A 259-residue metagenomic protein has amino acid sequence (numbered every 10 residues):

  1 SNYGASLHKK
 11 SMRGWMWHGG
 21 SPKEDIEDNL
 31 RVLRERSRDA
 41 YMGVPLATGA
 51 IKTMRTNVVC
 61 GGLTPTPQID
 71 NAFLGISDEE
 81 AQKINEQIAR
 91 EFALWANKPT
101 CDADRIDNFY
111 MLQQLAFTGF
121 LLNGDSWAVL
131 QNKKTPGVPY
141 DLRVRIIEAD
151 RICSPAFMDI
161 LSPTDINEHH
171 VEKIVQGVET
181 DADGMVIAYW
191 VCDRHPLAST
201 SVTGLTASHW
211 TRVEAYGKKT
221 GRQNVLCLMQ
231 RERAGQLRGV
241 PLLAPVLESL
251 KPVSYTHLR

Functional and structural regions predicted by a protein language model:
S1-L122, L130-D141: Extended, helix-rich architectural segments
L115-L197: Extended, Lys/Arg-enriched charged tracts that mediate electrostatic binding to polyanionic substrates
R194-T211: Short, surface-exposed, low-complexity cationic segments
T211-V225: Intrinsically disordered, low-complexity terminal regions enriched in charged/polar residues
L226, Q230-P241: Signature of lipid phosphatidyltransferase scaffolds
P241-E248: Alpha-helical multipass membrane-protein architecture
V253: Short amphipathic alpha-helical segment within the helicase RecA-like ATPase core that mediates nucleic-acid
T256-H257: Conserved small/polar residues in nucleotide/adenosyl-binding loops
